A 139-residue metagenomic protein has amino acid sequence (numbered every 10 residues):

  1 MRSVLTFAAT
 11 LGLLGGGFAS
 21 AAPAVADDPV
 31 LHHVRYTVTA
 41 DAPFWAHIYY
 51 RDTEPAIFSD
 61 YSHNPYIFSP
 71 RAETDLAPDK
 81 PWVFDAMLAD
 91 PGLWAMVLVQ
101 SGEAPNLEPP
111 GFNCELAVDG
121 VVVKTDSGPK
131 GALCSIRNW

Functional and structural regions predicted by a protein language model:
M1-A26: Secretory targeting and sorting signals
G15-G16, A26-H32, G131-W139: Activation corresponds to long, low-complexity, non-globular regions
S20, V30, F44, E108-P110: Short loop/turn segments at connectors of secondary-structure elements within structured domains
D27-H63: Short, surface-exposed binding/anchoring microloops in extracellular/periplasmic proteins
T37-D41, Y49-R51, A77, M87-A89 (+2 more regions): A structural detector for beta-sheet-dominated domains
I57-S62, S69-P70, G120-T125: Surface-exposed loop/edge segments in extracytoplasmic proteins
Y61-M87: Tryptophan-paired
P81-I136: Extracytosolic low-complexity repeat regions of secreted or lipid-anchored proteins
